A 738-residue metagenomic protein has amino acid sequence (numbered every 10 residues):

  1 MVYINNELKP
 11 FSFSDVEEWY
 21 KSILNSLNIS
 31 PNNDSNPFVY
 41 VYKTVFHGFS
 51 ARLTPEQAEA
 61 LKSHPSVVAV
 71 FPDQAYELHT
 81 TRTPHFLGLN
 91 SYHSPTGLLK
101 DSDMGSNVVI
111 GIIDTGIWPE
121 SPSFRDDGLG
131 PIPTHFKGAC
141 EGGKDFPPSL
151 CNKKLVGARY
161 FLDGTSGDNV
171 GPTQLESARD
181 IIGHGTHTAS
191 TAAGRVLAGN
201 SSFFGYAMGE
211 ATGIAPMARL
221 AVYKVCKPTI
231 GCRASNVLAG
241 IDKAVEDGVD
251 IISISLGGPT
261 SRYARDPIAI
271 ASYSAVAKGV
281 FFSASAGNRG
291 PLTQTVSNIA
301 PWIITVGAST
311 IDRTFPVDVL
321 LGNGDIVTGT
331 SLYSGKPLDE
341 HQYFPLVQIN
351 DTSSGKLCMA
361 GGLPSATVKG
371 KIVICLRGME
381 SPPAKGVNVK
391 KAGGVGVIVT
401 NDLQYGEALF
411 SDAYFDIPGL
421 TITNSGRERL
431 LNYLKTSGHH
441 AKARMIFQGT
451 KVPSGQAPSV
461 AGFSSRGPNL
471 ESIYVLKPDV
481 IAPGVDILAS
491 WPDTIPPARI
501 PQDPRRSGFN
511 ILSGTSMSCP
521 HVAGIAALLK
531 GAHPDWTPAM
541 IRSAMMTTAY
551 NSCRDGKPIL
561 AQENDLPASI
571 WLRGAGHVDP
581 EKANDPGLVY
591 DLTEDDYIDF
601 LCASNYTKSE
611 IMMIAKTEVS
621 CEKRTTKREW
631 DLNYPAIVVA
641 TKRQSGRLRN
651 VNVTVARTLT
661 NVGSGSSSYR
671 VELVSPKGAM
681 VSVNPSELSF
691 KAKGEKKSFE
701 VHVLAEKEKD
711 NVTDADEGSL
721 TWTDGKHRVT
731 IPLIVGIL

Functional and structural regions predicted by a protein language model:
M1-L738: Loop-rich non-cytosolic ectodomains and luminal regions
